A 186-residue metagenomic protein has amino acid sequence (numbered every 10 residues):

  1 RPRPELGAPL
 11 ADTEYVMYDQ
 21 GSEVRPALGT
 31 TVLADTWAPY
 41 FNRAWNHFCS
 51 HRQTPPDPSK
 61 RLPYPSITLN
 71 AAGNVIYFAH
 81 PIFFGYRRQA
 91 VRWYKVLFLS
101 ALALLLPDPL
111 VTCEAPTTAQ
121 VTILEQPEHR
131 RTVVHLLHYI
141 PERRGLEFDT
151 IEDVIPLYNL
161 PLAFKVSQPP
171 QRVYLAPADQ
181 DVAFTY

Functional and structural regions predicted by a protein language model:
R1-Y186: A conserved amphipathic helix/loop scaffold that creates a polar/acidic microenvironment used either to coordinate
